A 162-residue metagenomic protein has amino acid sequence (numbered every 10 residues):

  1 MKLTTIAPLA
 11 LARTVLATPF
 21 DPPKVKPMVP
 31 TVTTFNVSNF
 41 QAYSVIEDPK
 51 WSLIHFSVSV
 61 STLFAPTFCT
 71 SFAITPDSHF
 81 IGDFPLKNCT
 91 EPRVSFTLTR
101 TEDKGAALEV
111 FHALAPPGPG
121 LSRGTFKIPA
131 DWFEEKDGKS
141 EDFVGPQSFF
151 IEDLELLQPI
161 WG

Functional and structural regions predicted by a protein language model:
M1-D21: Fungal secretory targeting signals
A7, A17, Y43-I46, F64 (+2 more regions): A generic structural micro-environment signature that highlights single residues at secondary-structure boundaries
L9, F20-K24, M28, F56 (+3 more regions): Generic low-complexity segments that are intrinsically disordered, proline-rich and/or Lys/Arg-biased
T14, P49-H55, G105-A107: A generic structural signal for beta-strand entry/edge sites
V25-G82: Short, surface-exposed binding/anchoring microloops in extracellular/periplasmic proteins
D83-G162: Acidic, low-complexity intrinsically disordered segments
